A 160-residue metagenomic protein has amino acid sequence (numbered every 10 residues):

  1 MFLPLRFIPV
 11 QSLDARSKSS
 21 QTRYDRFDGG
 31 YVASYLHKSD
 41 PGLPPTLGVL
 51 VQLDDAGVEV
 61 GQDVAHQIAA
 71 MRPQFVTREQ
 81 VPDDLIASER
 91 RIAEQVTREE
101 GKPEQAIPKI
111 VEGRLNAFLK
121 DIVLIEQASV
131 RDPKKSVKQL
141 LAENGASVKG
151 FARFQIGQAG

Functional and structural regions predicted by a protein language model:
M1-G160: N-terminal assembly/interaction segments in proteins that build large macromolecular machines
